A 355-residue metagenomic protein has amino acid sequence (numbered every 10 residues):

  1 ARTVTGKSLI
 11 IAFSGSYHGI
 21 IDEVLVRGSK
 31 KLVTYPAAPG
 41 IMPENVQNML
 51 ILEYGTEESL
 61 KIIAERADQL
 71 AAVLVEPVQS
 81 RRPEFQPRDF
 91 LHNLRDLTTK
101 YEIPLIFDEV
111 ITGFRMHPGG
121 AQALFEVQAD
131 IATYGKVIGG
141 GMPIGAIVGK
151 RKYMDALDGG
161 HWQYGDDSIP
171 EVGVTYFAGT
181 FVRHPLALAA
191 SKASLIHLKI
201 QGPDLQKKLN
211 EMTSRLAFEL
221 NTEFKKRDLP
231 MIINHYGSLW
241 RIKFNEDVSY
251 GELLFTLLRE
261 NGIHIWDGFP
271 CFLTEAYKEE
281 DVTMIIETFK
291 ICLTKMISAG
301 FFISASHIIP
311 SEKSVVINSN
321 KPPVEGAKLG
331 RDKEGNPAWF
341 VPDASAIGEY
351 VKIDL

Functional and structural regions predicted by a protein language model:
A1-I317: Conserved N-terminal phosphate-binding loop of PLP-dependent enzymes in the Aspartate aminotransferase
N318-L355: Signature of WW domains and closely related Tyr/Trp-rich beta-sheet microdomains in eukaryotic regulatory proteins
